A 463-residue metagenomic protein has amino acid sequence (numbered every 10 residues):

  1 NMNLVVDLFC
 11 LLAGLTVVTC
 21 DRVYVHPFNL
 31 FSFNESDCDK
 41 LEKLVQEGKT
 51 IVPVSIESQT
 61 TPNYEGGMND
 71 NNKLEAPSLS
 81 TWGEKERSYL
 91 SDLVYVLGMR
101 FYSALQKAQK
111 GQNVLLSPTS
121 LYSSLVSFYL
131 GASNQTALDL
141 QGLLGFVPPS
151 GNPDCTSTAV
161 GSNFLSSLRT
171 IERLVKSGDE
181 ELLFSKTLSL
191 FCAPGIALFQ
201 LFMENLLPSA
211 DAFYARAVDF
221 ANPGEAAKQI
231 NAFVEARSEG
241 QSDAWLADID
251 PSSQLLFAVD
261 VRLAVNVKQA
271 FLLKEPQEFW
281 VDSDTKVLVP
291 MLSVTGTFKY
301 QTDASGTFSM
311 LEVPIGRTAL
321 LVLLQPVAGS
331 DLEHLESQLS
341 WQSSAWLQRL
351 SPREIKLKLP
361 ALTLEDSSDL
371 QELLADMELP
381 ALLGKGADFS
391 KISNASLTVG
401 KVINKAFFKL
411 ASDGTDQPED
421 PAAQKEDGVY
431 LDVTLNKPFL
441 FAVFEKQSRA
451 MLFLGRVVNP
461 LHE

Functional and structural regions predicted by a protein language model:
N1-D219: Detector for small/aliphatic-rich hydrophobic stretches
M2-L11, Q254, K286, T318 (+2 more regions): Ordered, small/hydrophobic-rich secondary-structure cores
Q46-T60, Y64-E65, G111-Q112, V147-V327 (+1 more regions): Non-catalytic, conformational "gating/processing" segments within enzyme and secreted inhibitor domains
T136, D331-E333, D366-S368, M451-F453 (+1 more regions): Extracytoplasmic/secreted cell-surface and envelope-processing proteins
L140-L144, F271-Q277, H334-Q342: Short Gly/aromatic-enriched secondary-structure transition segments
F257, S309-L324, E426-E463: Extended hydrophobic
G296-F298, G329-L332, P460-E463: A short local loop/turn or secondary-structure capping micro-motif enriched for an aromatic residue
P326-L350: Internal alpha/beta scaffold segment
